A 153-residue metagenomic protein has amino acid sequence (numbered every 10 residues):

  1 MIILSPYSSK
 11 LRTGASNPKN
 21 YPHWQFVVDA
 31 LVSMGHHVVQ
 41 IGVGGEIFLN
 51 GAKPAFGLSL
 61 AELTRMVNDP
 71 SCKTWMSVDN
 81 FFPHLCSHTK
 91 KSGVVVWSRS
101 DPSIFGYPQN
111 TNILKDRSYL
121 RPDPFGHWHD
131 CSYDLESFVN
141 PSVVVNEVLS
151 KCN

Functional and structural regions predicted by a protein language model:
M1-T13: Conserved donor-binding/catalytic core segment of Leloir-type glycosyltransferases
P6, S98, K115-S118: Active-site donor-binding loop signature of nucleotide-sugar glycosyltransferases
K10-Y21, N50-A52, H127-Y133: Short, flexible/disordered intra-domain loops and linkers
L11, E62, S103, L120-P122: A broad, structure-centric signal for solvent-exposed, well-ordered loop/edge residues that line or flank functional
T13-G14, W75-H84, K115-P124: Hydrophobic transmembrane alpha-helix bundles
N17-S103, N110: Donor-binding and catalytic core of enzymes assembling or modifying cell-surface/extracellular glycoconjugates
P108-N153: Leloir-type glycosyltransferase catalytic cores
